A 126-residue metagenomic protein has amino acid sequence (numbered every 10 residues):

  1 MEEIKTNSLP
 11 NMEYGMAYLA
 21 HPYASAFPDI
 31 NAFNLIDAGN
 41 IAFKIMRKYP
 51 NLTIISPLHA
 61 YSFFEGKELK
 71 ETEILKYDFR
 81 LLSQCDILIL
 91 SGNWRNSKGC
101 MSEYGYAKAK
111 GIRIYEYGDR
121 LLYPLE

Functional and structural regions predicted by a protein language model:
M1-E126: Catalytic phosphate/metal-binding cores of nucleic-acid and nucleotide-processing enzymes, i.e., regions that mediate
